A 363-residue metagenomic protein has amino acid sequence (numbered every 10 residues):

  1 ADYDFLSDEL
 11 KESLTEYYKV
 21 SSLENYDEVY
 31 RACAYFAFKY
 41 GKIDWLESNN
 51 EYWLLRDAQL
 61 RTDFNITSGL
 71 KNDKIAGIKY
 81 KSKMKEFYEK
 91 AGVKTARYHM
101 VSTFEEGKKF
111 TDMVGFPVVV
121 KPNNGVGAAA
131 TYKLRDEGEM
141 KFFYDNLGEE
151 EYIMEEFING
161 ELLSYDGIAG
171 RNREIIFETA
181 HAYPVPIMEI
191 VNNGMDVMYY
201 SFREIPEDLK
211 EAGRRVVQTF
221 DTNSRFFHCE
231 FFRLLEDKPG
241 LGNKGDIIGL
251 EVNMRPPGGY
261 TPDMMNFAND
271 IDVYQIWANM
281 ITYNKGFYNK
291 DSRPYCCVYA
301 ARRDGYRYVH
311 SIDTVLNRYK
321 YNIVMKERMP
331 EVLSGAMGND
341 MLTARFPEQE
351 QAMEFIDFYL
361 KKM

Functional and structural regions predicted by a protein language model:
A1-D73, E350-K362: ATP-binding N-terminal substructure of ATP-dependent carboxylate-amine bond-forming enzymes
Y17-N25, H99-T103, Y132-R135, A344: Short acidic-hydrophobic, aromatic-tinged amphipathic segments that line or gate anion-handling sites
Y35-I43, D112-V114, L147-E149: Glycine-rich phosphate-binding loop signature in dinucleotide/nucleotide-binding domains
R61-A130, E137: A conserved helix-loop-beta module that forms one wall/lid of the active-site cleft in ATP-utilizing catalytic domains
K94-A96, P117-V120, A129-S164, P186-V197 (+3 more regions): Conserved ATP-binding module of the ATP-grasp superfamily
E156-T222, F226, R233, D237 (+4 more regions): ATP-dependent carboxylate/phosphate-activation module, predominantly the ATP-grasp catalytic core and closely related
N223-E230, F287-R293: Flexible, glycine/charged-enriched surface loops at secondary-structure junctions
A278-M363: Peripheral (often C-terminal) accessory segments that flank ATP-dependent C-N-forming ligase machineries
